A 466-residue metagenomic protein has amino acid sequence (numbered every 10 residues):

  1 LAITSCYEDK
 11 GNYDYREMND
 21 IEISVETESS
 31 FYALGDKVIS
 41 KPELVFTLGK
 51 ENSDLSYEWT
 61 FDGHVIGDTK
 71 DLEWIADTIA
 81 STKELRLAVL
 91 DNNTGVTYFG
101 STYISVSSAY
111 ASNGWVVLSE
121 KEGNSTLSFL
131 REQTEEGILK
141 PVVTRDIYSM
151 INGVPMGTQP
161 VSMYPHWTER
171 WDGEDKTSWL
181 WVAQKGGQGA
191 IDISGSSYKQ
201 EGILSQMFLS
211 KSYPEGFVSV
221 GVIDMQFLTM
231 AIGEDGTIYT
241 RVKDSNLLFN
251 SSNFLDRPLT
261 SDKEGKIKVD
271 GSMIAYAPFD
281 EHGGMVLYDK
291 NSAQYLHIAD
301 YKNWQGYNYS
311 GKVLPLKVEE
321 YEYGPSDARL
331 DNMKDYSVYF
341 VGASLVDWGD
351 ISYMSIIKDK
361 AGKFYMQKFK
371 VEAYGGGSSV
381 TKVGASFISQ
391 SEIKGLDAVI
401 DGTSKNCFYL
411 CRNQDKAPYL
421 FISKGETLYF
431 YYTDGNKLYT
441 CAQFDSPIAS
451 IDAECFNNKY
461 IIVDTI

Functional and structural regions predicted by a protein language model:
A2-S5: C-terminal motif of bacterial Sec signal peptides marking the signal peptidase cleavage site
Y7-V154, N458, D464-T465: Acidic/polar, low-complexity intrinsically disordered N-terminal segments immediately downstream of a Sec signal
T94, T134, V371-A373, G435-L438: Short coil turn/linker residues within repeat-based beta-strand modules
Y110-V116, T177-L180, T229, M285 (+4 more regions): Entry beta-strands of beta-propeller and related beta-repeat scaffolds
R145, R170-A398, Y439: Preference for solvent-exposed, low-hydrophobicity sequence contexts
G157-Y164, S219-V220, Y336-A343, L396-C411 (+1 more regions): Beta-rich, blade/repeat-based domains predominating in secreted/periplasmic proteins but also intracellular
M354-I357, A361, I400-N413, A417-L428: Terminal low-complexity/disordered tails
G384-Y409, N436-I462: Conserved blade-ending motifs and adjacent loop-strand segments that build the rim/top face of beta-propeller domains
